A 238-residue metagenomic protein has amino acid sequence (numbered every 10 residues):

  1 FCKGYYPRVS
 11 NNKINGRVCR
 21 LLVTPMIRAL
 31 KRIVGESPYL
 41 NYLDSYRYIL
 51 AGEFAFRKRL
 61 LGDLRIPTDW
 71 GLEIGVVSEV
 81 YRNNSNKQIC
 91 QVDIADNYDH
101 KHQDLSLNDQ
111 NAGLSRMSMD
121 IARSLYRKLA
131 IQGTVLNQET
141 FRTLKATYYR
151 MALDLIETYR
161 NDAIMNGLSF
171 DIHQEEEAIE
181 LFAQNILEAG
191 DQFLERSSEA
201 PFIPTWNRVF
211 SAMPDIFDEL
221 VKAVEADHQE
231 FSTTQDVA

Functional and structural regions predicted by a protein language model:
F1-F54: Acceptor/aglycone-binding surface of glycosyltransferases and processive sugar-polymer synthases
P7-N11, L61-G62, N97-H100: A short, flexible beta-alpha/helix-coil linker loop
R28-I33, N83, Q91, I121-K128: Conserved, well-folded catalytic cores of nucleic-acid-processing and energy-transducing macromolecular machines
A55, R59-L60: Short, well-ordered alpha-helical scaffold segment located in the soluble/lumenal catalytic or ligand-binding core
G62-W70: Conserved nucleotide-sugar donor-binding catalytic segment
T68, V77-N97: Catalytic donor-sugar/metal-binding loop of nucleotide-sugar-dependent glycosyltransferases
C90-N111: Active-site donor/metal-binding and catalytic loop motifs of nucleotide-sugar-dependent glycosylation enzymes
S106-A238: Terminal low-complexity segments of carbohydrate-biosynthetic enzymes
